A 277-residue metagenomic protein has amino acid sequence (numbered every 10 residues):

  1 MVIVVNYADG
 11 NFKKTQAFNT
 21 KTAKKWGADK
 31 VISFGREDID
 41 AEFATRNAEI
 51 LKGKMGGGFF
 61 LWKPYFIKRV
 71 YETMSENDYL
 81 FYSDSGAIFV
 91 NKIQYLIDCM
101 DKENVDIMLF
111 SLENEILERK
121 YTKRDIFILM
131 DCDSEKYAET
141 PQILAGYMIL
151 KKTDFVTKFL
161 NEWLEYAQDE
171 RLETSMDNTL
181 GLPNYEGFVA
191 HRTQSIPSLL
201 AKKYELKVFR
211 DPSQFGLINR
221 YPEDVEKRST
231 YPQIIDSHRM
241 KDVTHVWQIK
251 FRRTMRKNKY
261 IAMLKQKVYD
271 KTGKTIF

Functional and structural regions predicted by a protein language model:
M1-F277: Glycosyltransferase catalytic domains, chiefly GT-A lineage
